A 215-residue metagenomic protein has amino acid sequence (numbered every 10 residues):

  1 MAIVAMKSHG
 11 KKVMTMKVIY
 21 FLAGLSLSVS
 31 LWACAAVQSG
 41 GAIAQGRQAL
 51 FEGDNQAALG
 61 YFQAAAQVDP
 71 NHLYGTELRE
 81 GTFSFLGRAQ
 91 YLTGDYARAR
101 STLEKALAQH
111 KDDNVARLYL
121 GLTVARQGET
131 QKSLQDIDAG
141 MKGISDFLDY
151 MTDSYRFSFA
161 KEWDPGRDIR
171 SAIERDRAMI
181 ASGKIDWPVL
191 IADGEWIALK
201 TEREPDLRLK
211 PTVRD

Functional and structural regions predicted by a protein language model:
L31-F51: Bacterial Sec signal peptide processing site at the extreme N-terminus
A66, L122-D149, E174-A178: TPR/TPR-like (Sel1-like) alpha-helical repeat modules
V68-E77, F147-S154: Flexible helix-coil transition and linker loops at the boundaries of alpha-helical arrays
D149-D215: Terminal, low-structured helical/coil segments at or just beyond the last alpha-helical repeat
